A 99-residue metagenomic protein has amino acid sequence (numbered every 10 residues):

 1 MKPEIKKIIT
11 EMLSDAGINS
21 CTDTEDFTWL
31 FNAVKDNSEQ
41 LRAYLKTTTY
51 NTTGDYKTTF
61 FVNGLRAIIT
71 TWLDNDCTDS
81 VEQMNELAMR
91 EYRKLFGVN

Functional and structural regions predicted by a protein language model:
M1-N99: Alpha-helical bundle regulatory/interaction domains
